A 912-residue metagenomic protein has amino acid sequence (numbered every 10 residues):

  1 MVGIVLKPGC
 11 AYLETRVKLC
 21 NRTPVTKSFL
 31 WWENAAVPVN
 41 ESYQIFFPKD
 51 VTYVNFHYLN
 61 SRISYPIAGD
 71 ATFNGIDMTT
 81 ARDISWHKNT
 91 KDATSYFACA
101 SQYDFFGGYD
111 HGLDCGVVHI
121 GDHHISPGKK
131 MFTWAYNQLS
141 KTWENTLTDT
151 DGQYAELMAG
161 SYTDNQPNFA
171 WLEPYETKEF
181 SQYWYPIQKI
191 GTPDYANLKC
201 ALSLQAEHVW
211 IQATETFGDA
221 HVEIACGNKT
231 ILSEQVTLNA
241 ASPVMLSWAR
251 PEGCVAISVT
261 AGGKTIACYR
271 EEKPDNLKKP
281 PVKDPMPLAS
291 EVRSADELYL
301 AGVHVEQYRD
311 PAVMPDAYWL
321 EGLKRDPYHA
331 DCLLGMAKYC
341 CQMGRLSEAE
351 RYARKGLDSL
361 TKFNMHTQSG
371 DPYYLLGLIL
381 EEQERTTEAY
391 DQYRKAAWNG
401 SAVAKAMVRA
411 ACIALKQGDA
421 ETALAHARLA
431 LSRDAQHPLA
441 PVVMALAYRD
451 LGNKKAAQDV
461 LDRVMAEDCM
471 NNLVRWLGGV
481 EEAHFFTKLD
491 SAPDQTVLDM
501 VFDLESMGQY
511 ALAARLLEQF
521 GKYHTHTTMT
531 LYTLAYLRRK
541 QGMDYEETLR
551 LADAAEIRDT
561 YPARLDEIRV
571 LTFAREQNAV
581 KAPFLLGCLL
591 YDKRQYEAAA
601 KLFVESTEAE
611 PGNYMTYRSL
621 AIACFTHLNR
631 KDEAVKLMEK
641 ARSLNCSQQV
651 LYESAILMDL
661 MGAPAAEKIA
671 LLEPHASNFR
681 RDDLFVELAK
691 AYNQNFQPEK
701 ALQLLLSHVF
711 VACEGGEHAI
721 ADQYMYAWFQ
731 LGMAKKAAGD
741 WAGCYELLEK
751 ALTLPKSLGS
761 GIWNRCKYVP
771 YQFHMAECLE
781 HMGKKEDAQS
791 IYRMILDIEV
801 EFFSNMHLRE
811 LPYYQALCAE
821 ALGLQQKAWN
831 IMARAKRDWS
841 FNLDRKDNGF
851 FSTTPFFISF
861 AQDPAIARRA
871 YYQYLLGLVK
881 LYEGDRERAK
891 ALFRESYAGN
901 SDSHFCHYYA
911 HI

Functional and structural regions predicted by a protein language model:
A11, R22-L30, N34-T177, Y185: A contiguous, surface-exposed recognition patch within enzymatic or periplasmic domains that forms
T192-R293, A466-T487, K540-F573, W829 (+2 more regions): Long, contiguous interaction/recruitment modules in multidomain scaffold/adaptor proteins
D275-E297, F363-T367, H484-T496, I568-K581 (+5 more regions): TPR-adjacent "capping" and linker segments in tetratricopeptide-repeat scaffold/adaptor proteins
V303-H304, K338, L378, C412 (+13 more regions): Residue-level recognition of tetratricopeptide repeat
P315, A349, A389, A423 (+11 more regions): Single-residue signature of alpha-solenoid repeat helices
H329, F363, S369, V403 (+15 more regions): Residue-level recognition of tetratricopeptide repeat
C332, M365-H366, P372, A406 (+16 more regions): TPR alpha-solenoid repeat register
G335, L375, R409, V443 (+11 more regions): Canonical tetratricopeptide repeat
